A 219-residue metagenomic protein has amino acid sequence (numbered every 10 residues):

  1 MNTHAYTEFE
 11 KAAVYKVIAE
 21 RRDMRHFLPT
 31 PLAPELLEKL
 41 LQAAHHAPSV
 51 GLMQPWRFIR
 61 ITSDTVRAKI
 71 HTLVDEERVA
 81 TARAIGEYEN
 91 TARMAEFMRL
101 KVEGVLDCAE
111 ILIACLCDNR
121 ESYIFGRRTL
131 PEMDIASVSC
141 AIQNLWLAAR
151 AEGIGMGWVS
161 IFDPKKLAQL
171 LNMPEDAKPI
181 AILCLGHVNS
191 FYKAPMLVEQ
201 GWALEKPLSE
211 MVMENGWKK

Functional and structural regions predicted by a protein language model:
N2-E10, M24, R99, I182-K219: C-terminal helix-cap and adjacent tail motif
A13-T30: Generic N-terminal amphipathic, Lys/Arg-enriched alpha-helix
I18, L40-A44, L183: Short alpha-helical scaffolding segments that buttress acidic/His motifs in well-ordered protein cores
L40, A44, L112, R120-L170: Small-aliphatic-rich amphipathic alpha-helix that forms the alpha element of a beta-alpha
H46-G51: Glycine-rich phosphate/pyrophosphate-binding beta-alpha loops
L52-P55, L106-C108: Short, basic and Ser/Thr-rich N-terminal targeting/leader segments
R60-V138: Glycine/small-residue-rich phosphate/adenosyl-binding loop
R78-E87, M173-P195: A glycine-rich helix N-cap at a beta->alpha junction
